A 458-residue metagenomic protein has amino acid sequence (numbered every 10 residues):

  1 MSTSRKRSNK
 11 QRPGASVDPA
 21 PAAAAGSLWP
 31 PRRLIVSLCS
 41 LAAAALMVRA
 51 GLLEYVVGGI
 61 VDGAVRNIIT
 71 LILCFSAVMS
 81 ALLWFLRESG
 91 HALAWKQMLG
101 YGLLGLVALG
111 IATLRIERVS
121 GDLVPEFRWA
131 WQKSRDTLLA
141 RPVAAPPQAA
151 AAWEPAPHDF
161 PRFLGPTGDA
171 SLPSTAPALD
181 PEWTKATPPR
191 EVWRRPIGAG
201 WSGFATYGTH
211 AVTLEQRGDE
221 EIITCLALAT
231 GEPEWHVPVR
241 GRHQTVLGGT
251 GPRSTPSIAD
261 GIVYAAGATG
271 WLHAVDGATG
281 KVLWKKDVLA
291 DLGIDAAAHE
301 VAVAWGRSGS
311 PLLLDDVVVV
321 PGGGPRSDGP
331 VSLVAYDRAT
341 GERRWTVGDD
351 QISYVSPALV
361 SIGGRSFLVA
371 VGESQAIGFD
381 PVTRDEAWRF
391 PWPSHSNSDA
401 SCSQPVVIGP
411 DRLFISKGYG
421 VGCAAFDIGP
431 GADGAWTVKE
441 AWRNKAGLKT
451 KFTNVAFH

Functional and structural regions predicted by a protein language model:
M1-A22: Short, intrinsically disordered terminal tails adjacent to the first/last structured region
G26-H458: Noncatalytic, solvent-exposed loop/strand surfaces of beta-propeller-type extracellular/periplasmic domains
